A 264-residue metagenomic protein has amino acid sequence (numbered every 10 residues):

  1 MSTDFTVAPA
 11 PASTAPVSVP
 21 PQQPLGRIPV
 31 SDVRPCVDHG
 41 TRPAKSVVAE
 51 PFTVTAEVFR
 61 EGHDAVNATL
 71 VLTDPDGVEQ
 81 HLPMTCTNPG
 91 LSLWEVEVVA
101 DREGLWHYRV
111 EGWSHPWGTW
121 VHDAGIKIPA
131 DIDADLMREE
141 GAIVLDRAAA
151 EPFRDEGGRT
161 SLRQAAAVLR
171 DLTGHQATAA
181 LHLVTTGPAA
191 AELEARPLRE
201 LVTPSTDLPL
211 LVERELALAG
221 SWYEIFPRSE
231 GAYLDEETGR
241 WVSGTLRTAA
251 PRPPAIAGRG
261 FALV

Functional and structural regions predicted by a protein language model:
S2-S18, L25, V47-T73, V78-P83 (+1 more regions): N-terminal structural segment of carbohydrate-active enzymes
A15-K45: Short, compositionally biased P/S/T/A/G/V-rich stretches that sit at domain boundaries
